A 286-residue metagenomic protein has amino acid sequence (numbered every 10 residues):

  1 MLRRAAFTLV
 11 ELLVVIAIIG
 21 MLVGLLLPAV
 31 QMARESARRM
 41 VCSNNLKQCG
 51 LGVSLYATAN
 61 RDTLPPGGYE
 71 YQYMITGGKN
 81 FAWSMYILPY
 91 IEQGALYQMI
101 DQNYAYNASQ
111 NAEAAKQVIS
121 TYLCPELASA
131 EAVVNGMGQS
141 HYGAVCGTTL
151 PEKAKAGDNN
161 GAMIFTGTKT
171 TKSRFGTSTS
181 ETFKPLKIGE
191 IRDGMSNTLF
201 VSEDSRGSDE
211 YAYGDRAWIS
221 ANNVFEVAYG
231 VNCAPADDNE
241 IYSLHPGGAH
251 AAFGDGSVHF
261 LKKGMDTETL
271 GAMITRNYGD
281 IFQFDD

Functional and structural regions predicted by a protein language model:
L2-R38, Q48: N-terminal single-pass transmembrane signal-anchor helix
S36-D286: Surface-exposed loop/linker segments characteristic of extracytoplasmic
